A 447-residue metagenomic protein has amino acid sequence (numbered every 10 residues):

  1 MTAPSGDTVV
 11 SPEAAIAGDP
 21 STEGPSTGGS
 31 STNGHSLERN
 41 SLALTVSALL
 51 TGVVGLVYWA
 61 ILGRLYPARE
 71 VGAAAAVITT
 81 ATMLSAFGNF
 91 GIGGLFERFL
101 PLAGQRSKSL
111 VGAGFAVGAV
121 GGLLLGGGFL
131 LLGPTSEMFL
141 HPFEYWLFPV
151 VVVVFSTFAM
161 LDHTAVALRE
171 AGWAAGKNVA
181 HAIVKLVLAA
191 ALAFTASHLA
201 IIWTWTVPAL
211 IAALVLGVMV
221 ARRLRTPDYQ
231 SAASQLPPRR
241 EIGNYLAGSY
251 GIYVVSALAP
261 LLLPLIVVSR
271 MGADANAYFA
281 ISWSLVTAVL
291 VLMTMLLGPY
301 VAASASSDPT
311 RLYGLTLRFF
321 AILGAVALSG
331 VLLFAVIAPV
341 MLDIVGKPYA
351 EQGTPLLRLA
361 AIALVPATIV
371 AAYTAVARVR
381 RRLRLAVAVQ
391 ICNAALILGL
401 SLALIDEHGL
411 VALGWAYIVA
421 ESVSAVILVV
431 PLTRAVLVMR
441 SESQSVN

Functional and structural regions predicted by a protein language model:
A3-A15, E23, N33-G93, A247-A273 (+3 more regions): Signature of the first transmembrane helix
P4, V9, E13-A14, D19-N33 (+7 more regions): Interhelical loop/hinge segments that connect adjacent transmembrane helices in multipass membrane
E38-T51, V77, A81-P134, F143 (+1 more regions): Membrane-water interface segments that mark the loop-to-transmembrane alpha-helix transition
N40-G55, A180-H181, K185, T204-L224 (+4 more regions): Transmembrane helical elements of multi-pass membrane transporters/channels
A68-R69, L132-V151, A273-N276, V336-T368: Interfacial segments at transmembrane-helix termini and the short loops linking adjacent helices
G88-G104, V286-T310, V376-V379: Helix-loop junctions and terminal segments of transmembrane helices in multi-pass membrane transport/translocation
F99-L102, V154-K177, P309, I362-V389: Membrane-interface junctions at transmembrane-helix termini in multi-pass inner-membrane proteins
W146, A175-R225, L396, L410-A435: Hydrophobic alpha-helical transmembrane segments
